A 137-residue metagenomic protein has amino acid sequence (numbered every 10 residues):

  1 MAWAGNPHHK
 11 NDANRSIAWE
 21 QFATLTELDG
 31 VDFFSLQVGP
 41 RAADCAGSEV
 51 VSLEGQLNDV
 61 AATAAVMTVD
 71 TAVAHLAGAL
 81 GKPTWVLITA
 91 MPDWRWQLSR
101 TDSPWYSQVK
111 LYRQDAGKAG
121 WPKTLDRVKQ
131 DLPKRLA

Functional and structural regions predicted by a protein language model:
M1-A137: Catalytic machinery of carbohydrate-active enzymes, primarily nucleotide-sugar-dependent glycosyltransferases
